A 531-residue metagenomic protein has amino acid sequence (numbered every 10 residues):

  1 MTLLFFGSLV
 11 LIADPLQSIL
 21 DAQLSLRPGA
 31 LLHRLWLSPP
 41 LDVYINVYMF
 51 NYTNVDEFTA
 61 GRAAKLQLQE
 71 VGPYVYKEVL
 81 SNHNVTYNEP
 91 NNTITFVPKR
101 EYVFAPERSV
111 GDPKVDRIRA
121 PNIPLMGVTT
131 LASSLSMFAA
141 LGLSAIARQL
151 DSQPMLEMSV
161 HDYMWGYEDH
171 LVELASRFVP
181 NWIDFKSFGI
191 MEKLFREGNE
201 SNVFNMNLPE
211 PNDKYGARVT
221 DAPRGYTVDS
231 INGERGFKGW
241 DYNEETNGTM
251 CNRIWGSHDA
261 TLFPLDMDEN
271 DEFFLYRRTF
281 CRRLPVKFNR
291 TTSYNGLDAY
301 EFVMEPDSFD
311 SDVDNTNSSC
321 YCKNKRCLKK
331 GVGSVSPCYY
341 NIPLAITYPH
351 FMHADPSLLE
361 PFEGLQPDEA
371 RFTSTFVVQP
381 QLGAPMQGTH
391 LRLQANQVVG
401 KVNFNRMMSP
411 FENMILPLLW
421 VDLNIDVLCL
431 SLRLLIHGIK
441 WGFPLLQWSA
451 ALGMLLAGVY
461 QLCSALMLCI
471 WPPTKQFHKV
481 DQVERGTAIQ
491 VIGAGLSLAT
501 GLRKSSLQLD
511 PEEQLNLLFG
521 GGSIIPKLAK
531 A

Functional and structural regions predicted by a protein language model:
M1-D298, E305-R503, L507-I524, L528: Extracellular or lumenal secretory-pathway regions
